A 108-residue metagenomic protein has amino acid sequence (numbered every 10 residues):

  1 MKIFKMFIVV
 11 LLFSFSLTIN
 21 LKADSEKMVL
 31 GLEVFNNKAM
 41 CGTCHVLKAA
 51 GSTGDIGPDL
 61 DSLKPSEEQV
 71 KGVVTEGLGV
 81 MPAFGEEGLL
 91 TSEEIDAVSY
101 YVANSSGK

Functional and structural regions predicted by a protein language model:
M1-F4, V74-V80, F84, L89: Extended, non-globular alpha-helical segments
M1-S25, G107-K108: N-terminal export/targeting leaders of redox proteins
T18-N36, Q69: Electrostatic cytochrome c docking/interface patches
K27-L30, S66-V70, G77, E94 (+1 more regions): Stable alpha-helical elements in mature extracytoplasmic
N36, P65, T75-G79, Y100-G107: Sec-exported extracytoplasmic/periplasmic mature domains
A39: Cys/His-enriched microdomains
G42-T75, V80: Gly/Gly-Pro-rich "capping" loops immediately C-terminal to redox-active cysteine motifs in periplasmic/lumenal
E87-K108: C-terminal capping alpha-helices of c-type cytochrome domains
